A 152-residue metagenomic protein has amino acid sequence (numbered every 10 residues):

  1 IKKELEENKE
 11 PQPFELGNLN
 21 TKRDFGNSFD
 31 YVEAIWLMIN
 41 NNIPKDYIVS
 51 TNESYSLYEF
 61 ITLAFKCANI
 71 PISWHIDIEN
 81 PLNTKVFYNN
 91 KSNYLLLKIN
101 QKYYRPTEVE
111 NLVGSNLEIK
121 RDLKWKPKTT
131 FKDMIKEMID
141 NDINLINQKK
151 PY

Functional and structural regions predicted by a protein language model:
I1-Y152: C-terminal substrate-binding subdomain of Rossmann-fold SDR/epimerase-dehydratase oxidoreductases
